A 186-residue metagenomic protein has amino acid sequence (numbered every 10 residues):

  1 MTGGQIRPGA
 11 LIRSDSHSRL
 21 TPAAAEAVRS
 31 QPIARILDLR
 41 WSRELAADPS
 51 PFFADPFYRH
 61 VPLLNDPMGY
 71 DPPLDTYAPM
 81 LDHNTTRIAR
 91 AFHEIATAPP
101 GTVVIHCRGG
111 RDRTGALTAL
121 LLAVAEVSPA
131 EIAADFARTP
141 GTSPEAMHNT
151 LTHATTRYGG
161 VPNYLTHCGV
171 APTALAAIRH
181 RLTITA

Functional and structural regions predicted by a protein language model:
M1-V104, A116-A186: Cys-dependent protein tyrosine phosphatase-like superfamily
G109, R113-T114: Ser/Thr-glycine-rich phosphate-binding loops at phosphate-binding pockets of nucleotides, nucleotide cofactors
